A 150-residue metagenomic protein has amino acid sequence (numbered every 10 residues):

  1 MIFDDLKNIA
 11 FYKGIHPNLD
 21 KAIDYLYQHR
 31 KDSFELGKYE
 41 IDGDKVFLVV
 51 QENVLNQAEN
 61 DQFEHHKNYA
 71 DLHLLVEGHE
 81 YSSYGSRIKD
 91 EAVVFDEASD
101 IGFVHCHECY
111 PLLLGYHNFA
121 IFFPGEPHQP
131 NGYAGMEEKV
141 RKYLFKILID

Functional and structural regions predicted by a protein language model:
I2-V49, N60-H65: A short, N-terminal "cap"/entry segment at the start of jelly-roll beta-barrel domains of the cupin/DSBH fold
K38, A58-H66, H73, S83-G85 (+2 more regions): Short histidine-centered beta-strand/loop micro-motifs that create catalytic or ligand/metal-coordination sites
G43, N60-D71, R87-V93, H107 (+2 more regions): A short beta-loop-beta micro-motif enriched in histidine and acidic residues
Q51-K67, D96-E108, P127-Q129: Short acidic (Asp/Glu) patches
N68-A70, L74-E80, I88-K89, E97-I101: Glycine- and acidic-residue-biased ligand/ion/polar-headgroup-sensing regions
H79-S82, P127: Short beta-strand segments in beta-sandwich/barrel cores
L112-G132: Conserved metal-binding segment of the jelly-roll/cupin
F119-I121, E137-D150: A short hydrophobic beta-strand segment most commonly corresponding to one strand of the jelly-roll/cupin
